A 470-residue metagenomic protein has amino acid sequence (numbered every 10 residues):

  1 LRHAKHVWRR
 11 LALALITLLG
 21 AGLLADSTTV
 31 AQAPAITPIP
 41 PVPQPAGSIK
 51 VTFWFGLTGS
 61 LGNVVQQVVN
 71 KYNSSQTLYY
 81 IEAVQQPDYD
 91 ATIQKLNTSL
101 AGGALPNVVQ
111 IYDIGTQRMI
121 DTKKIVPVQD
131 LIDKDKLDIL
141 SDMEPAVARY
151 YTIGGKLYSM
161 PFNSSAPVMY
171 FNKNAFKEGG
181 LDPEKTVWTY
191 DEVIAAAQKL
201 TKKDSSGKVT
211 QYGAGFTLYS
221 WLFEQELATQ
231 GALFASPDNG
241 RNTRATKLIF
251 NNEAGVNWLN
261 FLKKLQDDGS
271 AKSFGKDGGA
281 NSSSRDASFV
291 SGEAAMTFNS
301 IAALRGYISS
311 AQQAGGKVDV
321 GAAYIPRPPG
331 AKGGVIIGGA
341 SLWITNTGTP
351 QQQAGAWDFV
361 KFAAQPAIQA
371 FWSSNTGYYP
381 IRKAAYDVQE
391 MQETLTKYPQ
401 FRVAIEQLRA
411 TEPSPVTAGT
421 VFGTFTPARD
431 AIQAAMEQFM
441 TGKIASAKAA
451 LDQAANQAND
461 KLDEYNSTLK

Functional and structural regions predicted by a protein language model:
A33-Q44, D113-V168, I194, E226-T229 (+5 more regions): Hinge/lid segment of periplasmic solute-binding proteins
I36, V320-Y324, S374-P427, A431-A434 (+2 more regions): Long, aromatic- and glycine/proline-rich binding clefts that accommodate carbohydrate-like moieties
P40-Q44, Q129-M143, T186, D204-S206 (+6 more regions): Short, solvent-exposed loop/beta-turn-alpha elements that line the ligand-binding surface or hinge of extracytoplasmic
Q67-M143, N174-G180, A287-M296, Q313-G315 (+2 more regions): Extracytoplasmic "Venus flytrap"/periplasmic binding protein-like
T98-S99, N107, L137-A175, Q211-G213 (+2 more regions): A structural signal for short loop-to-beta-strand junctions that line the ligand-binding cleft of periplasmic/secreted
I153-F162, P167, E192-K247, R285 (+1 more regions): Extracytoplasmic/periplasmic solute-binding protein
G179, K264-K272, S310-Y379, S414-T417 (+1 more regions): Extracytoplasmic/periplasmic substrate-recognition and gating elements
A196-Q198, R241-D277, I325: Glycine-centered hinge/linker elements that transmit conformational signals in sensory and ligand-binding systems
